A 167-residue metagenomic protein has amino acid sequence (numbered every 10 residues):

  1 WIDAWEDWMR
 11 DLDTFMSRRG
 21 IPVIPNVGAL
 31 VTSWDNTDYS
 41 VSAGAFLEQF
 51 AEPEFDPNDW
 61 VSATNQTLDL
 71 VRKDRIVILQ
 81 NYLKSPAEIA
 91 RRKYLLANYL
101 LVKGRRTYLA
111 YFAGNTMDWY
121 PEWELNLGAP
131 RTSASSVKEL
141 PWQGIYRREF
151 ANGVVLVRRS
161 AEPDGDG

Functional and structural regions predicted by a protein language model:
W1-G167: Glycan-processing catalytic domains of CAZymes
